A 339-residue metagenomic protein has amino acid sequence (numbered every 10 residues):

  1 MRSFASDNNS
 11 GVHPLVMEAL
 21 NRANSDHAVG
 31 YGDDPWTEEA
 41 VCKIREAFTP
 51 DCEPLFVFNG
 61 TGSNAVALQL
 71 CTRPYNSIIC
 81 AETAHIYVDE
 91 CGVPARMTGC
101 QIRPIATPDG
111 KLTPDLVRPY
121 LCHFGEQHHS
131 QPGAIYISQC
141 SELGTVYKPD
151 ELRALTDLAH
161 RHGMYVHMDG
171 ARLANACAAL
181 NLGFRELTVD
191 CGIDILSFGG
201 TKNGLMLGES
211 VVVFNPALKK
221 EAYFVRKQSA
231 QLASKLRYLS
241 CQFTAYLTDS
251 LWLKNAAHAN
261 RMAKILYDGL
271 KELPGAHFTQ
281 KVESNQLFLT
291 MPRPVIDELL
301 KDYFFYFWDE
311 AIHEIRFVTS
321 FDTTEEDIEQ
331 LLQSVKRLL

Functional and structural regions predicted by a protein language model:
H13-G60, T83, Y87, V93: Conserved N-terminal alpha-helix of the aminotransferase class I/II PLP-enzyme fold
L70-V88: Conserved PLP-anchoring active-site segment centered on the Schiff-base-forming lysine
P74-Y75, K264-L338: Conserved C-terminal alpha-helix-loop-beta "cap" of PLP-dependent enzymes that closes/shapes the active-site mouth
T98-G133, I137-E142, Y147-A154: PLP-dependent aminotransferase-class I/II
Q101-I102, V166-M168, F278, F305: Hydrophobic beta-strand scaffold residues
D109, P132-Y136, V146, A179 (+1 more regions): Active-site C-terminal subdomain of aminotransferase-like
Y147-C177: Catalytic PLP-binding core of fold-type I/II PLP enzymes
